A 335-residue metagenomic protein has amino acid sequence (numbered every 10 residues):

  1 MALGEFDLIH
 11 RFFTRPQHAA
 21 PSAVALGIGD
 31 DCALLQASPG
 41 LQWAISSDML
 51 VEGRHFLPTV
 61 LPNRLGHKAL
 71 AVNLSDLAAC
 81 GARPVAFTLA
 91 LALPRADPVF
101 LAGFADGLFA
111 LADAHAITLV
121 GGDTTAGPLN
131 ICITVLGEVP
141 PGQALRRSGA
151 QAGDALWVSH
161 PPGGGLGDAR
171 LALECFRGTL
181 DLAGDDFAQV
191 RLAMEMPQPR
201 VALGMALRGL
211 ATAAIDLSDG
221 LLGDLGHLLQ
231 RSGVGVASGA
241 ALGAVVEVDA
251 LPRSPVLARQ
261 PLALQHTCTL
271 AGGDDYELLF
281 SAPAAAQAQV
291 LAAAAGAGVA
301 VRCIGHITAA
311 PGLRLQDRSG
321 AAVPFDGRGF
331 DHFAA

Functional and structural regions predicted by a protein language model:
M1-H55, T59-L61, C80, V85 (+1 more regions): Extreme N-terminal cap/leader segments of soluble proteins
M1-Q17, L61, P94-T118, T125-I131 (+3 more regions): Glycine-/charge-enriched secondary-structure boundary and capping motifs
A19-A20, D30-D31, T118-V120, P141-L145 (+3 more regions): Glycine-rich, charged/polar anion/phosphate-binding loops that engage phosphate groups from diverse ligands
A25-G27, L35-P39, A112, D123-P128 (+8 more regions): Solvent-exposed alpha-helices and their adjacent loops that cap or buttress functional pockets in soluble metabolic
L34, N73, G81, L119 (+4 more regions): Residue-level signal for inorganic ion chemistry
W43, L50, R83-E174, H306: Glycine-rich anion-binding loops of enzyme active sites
L65-L77, G107: Short, well-ordered amphipathic alpha-helical segments that serve as non-catalytic structural scaffolds within diverse
G184-H227: Polyanion-binding loop/helix "lid" in catalytic or ligand-binding cores
